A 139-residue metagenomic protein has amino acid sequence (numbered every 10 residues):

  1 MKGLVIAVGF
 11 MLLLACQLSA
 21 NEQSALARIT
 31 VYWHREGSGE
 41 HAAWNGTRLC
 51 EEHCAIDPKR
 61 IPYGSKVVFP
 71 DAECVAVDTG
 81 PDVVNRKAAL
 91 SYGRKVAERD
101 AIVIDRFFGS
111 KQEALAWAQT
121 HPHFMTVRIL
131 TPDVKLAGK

Functional and structural regions predicted by a protein language model:
M1-K2: N-terminal hydrophobic targeting signals that begin at the initiator methionine
I6-A15: Bacterial N-terminal signal peptides
S19-K139: Solvent-exposed, well-ordered loop and adjacent helix/strand elements within mature globular domains that form
